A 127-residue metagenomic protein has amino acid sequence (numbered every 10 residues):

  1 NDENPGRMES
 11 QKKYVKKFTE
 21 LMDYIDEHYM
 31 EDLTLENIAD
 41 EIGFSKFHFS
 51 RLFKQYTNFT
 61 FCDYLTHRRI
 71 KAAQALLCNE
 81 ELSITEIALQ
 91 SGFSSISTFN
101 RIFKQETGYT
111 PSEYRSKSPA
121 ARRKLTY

Functional and structural regions predicted by a protein language model:
N1-E9, K13-E20: An amphipathic alpha-helical interaction segment
Y14, I42, S91-G92, F103: Core residues of bacterial helix-turn-helix
T19-D23, E27-E36, F44, Q55-I96 (+1 more regions): Terminal helix-turn-helix DNA-binding modules in bacterial transcription factors
H48-F49, F53, T98-F99, F103: Short hydrophobic/aromatic patch on the recognition helix
